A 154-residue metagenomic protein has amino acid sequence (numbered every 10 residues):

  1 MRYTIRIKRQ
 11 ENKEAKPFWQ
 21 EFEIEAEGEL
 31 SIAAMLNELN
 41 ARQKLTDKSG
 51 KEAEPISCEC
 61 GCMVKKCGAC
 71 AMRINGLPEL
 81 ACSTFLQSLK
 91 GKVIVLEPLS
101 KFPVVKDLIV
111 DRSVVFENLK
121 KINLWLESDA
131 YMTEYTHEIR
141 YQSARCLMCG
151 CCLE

Functional and structural regions predicted by a protein language model:
M1-E154: Signature of N-terminal electron-transfer/Fe-S-associated modules in redox systems
